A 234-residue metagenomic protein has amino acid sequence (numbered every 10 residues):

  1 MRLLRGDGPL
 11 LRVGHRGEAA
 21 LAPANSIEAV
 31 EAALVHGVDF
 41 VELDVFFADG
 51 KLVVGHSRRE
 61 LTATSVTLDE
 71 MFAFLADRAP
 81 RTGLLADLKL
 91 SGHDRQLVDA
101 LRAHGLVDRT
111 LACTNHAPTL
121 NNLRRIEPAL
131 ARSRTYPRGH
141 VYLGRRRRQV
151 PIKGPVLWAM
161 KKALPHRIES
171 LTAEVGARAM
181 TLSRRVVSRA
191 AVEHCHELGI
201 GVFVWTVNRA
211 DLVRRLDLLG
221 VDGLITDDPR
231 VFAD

Functional and structural regions predicted by a protein language model:
M1-D234: Phosphate-group recognition and catalysis centered on beta-loop-alpha active-site segments
